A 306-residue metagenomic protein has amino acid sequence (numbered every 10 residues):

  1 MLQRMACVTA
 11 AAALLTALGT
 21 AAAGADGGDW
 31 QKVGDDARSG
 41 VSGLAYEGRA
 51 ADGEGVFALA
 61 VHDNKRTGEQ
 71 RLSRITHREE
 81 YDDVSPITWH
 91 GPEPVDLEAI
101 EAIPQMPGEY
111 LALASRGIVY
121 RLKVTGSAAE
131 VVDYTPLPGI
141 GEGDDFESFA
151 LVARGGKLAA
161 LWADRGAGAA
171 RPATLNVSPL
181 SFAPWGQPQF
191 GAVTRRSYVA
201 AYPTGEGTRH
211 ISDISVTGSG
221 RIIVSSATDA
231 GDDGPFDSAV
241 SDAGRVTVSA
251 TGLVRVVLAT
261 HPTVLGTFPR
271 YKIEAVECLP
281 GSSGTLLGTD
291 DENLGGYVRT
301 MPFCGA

Functional and structural regions predicted by a protein language model:
M1-A25: Secretory targeting and sorting signals
G24-A306: Sequence/structural signature of beta-propeller domains
